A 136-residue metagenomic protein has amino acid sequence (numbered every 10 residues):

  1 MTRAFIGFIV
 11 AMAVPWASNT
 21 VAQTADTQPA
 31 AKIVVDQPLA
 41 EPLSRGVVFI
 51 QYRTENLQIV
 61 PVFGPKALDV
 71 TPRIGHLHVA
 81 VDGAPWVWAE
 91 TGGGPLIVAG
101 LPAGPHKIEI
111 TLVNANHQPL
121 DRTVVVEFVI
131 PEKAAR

Functional and structural regions predicted by a protein language model:
G7-W16: Bacterial N-terminal signal peptides
Q23-V48, A135-R136: Short, compositionally biased P/S/T/A/G/V-rich stretches that sit at domain boundaries
R53-D69: Short amphipathic, basic-aromatic surface patches that mediate peripheral association with negatively charged
L77-V79: Short beta-strand elements bearing conserved aromatic residues within extracellular beta-rich modules
P85-G92: Short beta-strand segments within Ig-like beta-sandwich modules, predominantly Fibronectin type-III
V98-A103: Short, flexible loop/turn segments at beta-strand junctions in immunoglobulin-like and fibronectin type III
T111-A115: Beta-strand-rich extracellular modules
